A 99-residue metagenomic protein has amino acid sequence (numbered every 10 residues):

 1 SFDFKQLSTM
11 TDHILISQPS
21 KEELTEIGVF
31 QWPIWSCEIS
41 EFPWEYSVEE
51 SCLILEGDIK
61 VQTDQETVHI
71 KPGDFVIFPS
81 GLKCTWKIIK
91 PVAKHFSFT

Functional and structural regions predicted by a protein language model:
S1-T9: Short, Lys/Arg-enriched N-terminal segments with co-localized hydrophobic residues within the first ~10-30 amino acids
T11-Q18, I27, Q31, A93-T99: Double-stranded beta-helix
Q18-S20, G28-S47, P79-S80: Conserved short histidine dyad/triad with adjacent acidic residue
F42-Y46, T63, V68, K87: Short histidine-centered beta-strand/loop micro-motifs that create catalytic or ligand/metal-coordination sites
S47-V61: Short, conserved beta-strand element in jelly-roll/cupin
D64-S80: Short acidic-glycine-tyrosine-enriched beta hairpin
S80-T99: Ligand-binding loop in jelly-roll beta-barrel domains
